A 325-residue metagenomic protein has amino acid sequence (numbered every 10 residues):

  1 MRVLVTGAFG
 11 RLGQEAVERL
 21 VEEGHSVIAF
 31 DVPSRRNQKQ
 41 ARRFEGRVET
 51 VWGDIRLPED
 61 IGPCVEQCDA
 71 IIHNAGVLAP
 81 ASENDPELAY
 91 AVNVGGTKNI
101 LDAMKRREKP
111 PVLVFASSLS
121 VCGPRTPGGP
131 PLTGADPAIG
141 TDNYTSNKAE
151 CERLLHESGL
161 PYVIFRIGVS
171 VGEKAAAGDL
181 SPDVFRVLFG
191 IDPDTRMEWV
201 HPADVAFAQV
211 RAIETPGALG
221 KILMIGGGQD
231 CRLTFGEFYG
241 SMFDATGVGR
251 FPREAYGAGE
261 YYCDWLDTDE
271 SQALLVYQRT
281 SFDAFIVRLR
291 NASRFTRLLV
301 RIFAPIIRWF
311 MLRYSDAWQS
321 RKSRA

Functional and structural regions predicted by a protein language model:
V3-E23: N-terminal Rossmann NAD(P)H-binding glycine-rich loop of SDR-like oxidoreductase domains
W52-G95, P124: NAD(P)H-binding glycine-rich loop region in Rossmannoid oxidoreductase-like domains and their noncatalytic homologs
R56, L88-N99, A138, D142-N147 (+1 more regions): Glycine-rich NAD(P)-binding loop of the Rossmann-fold in SDR/ketoreductase-type enzymes
K98-N143, V163: Conserved Rossmann-fold NAD(P)-dependent oxidoreductase catalytic core, especially the SDR/UDP-sugar
E152-K174: Conserved beta-loop-beta element that borders a ligand/cofactor-binding pocket
S158, G172-P182, A212-L223: Glycine/proline-rich active-site loop of Rossmann-fold NAD(P)-dependent oxidoreductases
G190-I213, K221: Substrate-positioning beta->alpha
A208-L274, T280-R288, T296, V300-A304 (+1 more regions): Mid/C-terminal beta-alpha module of Rossmann-like enzyme folds, strongest in SDR-family dehydrogenases/epimerases
